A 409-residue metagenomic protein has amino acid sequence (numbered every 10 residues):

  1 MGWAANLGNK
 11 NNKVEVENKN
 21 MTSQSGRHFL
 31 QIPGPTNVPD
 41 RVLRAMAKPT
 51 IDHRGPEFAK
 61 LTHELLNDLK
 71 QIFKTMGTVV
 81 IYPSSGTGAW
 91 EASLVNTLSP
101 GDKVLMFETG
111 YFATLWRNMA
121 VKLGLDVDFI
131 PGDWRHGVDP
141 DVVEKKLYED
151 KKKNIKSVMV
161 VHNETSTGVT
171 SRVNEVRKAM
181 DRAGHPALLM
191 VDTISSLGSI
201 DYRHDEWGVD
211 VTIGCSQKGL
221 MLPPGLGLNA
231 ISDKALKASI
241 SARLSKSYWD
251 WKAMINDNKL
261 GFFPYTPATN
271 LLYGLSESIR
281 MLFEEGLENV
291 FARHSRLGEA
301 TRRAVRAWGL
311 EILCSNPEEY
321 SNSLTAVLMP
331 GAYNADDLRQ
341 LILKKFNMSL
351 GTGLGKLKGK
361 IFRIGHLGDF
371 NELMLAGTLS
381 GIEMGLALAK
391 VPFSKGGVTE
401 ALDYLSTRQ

Functional and structural regions predicted by a protein language model:
K13, K19, K356, K360-Q409: PLP-dependent enzyme catalytic core of the Aspartate aminotransferase-like
R27-P83, T87: A glycine-/small-polar-enriched, mobile loop at the entrance of the PLP active site in fold-type I
N37-V38, Q217-A307: Active-site C-terminal subdomain of aminotransferase-like
M76-L105, T109, A113-N118: Conserved beta-loop-alpha segment that forms the PLP phosphate-binding cup at the N-terminus of a helix
V138-G198, V211: Active-site phosphate-binding strand-loop segment of PLP-dependent enzymes
D205-Q217: Conserved active-site segment immediately N-terminal to the catalytic lysine that forms the internal aldimine
E311-K345: Conserved PLP-binding catalytic core of the aspartate aminotransferase-like
